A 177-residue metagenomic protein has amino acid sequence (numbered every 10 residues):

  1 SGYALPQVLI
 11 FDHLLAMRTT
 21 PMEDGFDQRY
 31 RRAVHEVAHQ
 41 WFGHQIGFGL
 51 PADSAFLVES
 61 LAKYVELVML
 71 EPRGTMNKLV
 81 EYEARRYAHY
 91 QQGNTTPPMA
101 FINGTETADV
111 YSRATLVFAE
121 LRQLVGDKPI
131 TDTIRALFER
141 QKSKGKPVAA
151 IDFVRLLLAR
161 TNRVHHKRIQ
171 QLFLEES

Functional and structural regions predicted by a protein language model:
S1, R32-A38, A84-R85, T161-N162 (+1 more regions): Noncatalytic linker/hinge segments flanking ATPase motor cores
S1-Q40, H44-S54, V65, G104: Juxtacatalytic substrate-recognition/specificity segment
L9, Q28-E36, Q40, K63 (+6 more regions): Feature representing long, continuous alpha-helical segments
M17-M22, F48, E71-N77, L124-K128 (+1 more regions): Secondary-structure transition/capping motifs at alpha-helix termini and the adjoining loop/turn into the next element
E23-Q28, R32, A52, F56 (+5 more regions): Soluble non-cytosolic domains of exported or imported proteins
F48-G49, R73, D132, K144-G145 (+1 more regions): Secondary-structure transition/capping residues
A55-V125, R135, E139-K144, L172-E175: Acidic/His/Gly-enriched intrinsically disordered linker/tail segments that often contain short helix/coil "MoRF-like"
R140, G145-S177: Beta/coil-rich, acidic/histidine-enriched accessory regions frequently appended to metallopeptidases
